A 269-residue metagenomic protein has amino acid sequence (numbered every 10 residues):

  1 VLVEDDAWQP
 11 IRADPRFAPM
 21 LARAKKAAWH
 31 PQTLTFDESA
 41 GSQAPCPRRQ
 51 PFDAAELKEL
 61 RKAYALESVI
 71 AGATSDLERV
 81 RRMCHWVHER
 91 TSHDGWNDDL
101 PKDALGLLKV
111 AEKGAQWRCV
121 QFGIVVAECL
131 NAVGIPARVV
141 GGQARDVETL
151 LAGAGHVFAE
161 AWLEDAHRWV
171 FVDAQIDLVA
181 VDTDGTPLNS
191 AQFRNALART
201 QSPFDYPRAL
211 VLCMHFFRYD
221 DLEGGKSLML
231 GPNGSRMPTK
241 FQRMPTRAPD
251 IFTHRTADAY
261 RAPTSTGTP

Functional and structural regions predicted by a protein language model:
V1-A18, R23-P31, A248, A259-Y260 (+1 more regions): Alpha-helical protein-protein interaction modules
D6, S75-R82, W86, Q121 (+3 more regions): Extracytoplasmic/secreted proteins, especially bacterial periplasmic and envelope-associated proteins
P10, E89-N97, A166-V170, V181: Secretory-pathway/luminal and periplasmic proteins that interact with or process carbohydrate-rich
D14, R23, A27, E67-A73 (+3 more regions): Structured segments of extracytoplasmic/periplasmic soluble domains in secreted or envelope-associated proteins
F36-W117: Secondary-structure boundary elements
H93-N97, K102-G141, R145-V147: Short N-terminal edge-element motif at the start of the domain
I124-Q201: Hydrophobic/aromatic-rich core segments of domains that either
N195-P269: Low-complexity, Gly/Ser/Thr/Pro-rich intrinsically disordered linker/tail segments
